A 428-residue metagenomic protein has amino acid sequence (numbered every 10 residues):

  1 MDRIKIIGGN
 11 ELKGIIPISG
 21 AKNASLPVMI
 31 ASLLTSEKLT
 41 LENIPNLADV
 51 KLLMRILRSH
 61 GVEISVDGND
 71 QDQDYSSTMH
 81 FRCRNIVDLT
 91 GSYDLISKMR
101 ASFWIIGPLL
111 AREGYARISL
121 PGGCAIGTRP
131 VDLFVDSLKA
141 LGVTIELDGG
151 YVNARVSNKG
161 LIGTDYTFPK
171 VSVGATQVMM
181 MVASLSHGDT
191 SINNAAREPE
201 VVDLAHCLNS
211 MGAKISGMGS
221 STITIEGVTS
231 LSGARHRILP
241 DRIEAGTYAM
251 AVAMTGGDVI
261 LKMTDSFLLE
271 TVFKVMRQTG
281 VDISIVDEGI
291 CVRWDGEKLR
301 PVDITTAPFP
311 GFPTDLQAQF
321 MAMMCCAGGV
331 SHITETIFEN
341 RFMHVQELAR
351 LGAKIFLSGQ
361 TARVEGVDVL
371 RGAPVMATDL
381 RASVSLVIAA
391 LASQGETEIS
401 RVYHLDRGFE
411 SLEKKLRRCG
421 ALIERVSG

Functional and structural regions predicted by a protein language model:
M1-G428: Short, structured segments at the rim of ligand-binding sites
